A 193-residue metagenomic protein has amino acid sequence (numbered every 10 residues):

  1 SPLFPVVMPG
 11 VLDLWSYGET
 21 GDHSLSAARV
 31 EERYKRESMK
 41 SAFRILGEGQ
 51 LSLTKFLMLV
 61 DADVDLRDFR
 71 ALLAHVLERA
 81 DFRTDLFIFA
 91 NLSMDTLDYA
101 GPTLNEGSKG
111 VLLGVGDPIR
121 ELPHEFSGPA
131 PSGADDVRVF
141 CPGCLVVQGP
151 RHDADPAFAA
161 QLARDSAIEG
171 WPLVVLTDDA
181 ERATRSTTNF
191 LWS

Functional and structural regions predicted by a protein language model:
S1-S193: Charged, compositionally biased interaction regions
